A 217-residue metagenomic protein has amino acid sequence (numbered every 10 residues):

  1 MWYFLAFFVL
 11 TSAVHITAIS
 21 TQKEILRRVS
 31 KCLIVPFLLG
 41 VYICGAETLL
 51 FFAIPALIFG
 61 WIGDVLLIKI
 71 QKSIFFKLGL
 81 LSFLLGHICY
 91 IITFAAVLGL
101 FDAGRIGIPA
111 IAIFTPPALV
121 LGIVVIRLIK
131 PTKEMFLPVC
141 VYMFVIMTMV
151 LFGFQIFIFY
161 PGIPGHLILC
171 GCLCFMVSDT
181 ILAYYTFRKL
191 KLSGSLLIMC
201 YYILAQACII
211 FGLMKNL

Functional and structural regions predicted by a protein language model:
M1-L217: Polytopic alpha-helical membrane-helix bundles and their juxtamembrane interface segments in multi-pass membrane
